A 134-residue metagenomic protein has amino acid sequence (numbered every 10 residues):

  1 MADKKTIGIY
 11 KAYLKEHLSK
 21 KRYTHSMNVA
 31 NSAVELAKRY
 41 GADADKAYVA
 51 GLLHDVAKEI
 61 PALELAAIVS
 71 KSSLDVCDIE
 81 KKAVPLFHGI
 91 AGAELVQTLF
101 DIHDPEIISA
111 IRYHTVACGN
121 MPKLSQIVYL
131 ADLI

Functional and structural regions predicted by a protein language model:
M1-K4: Non-catalytic interface/linker regions that flank or bridge core catalytic/transmembrane domains
I9-H17, V34-I134: Divalent metal-dependent catalytic cores for phosphoryl transfer on phosphate-bearing substrates
T24-H25: N-terminal glycine-rich anion-binding loops that anchor highly charged ligand groups
